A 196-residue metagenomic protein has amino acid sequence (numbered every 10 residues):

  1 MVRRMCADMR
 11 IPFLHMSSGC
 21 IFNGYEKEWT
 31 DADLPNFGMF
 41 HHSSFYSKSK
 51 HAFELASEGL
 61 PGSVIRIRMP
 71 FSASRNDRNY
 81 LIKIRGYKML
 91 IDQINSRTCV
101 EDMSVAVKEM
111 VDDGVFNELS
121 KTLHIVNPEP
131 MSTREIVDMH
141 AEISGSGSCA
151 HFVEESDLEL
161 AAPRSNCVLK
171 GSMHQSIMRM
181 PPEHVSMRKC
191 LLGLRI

Functional and structural regions predicted by a protein language model:
M1-L14: NAD(P)-cofactor binding segment of oxidoreductase domains
V2, S57, V137: Aromatic/hydrophobic pocket-lining residues that form π-stacking "cages" and hydrophobic walls in ligand
S17, R66-R68, V126: Active-site beta-alpha turn of Rossmann-fold NAD(P)-dependent dehydrogenases/reductases
C20-I65, S72: Catalytic helix-loop patch of NAD(P)-dependent Rossmann-fold dehydrogenases
L55-D102, K108-E109: NAD(P)-dependent short-chain dehydrogenase/reductase
A106, D113-P163: Mid/C-terminal beta-alpha module of Rossmann-like enzyme folds, strongest in SDR-family dehydrogenases/epimerases
P130-D138, F152-I196: Conserved C-terminal active-site "lid" loop/helix of NAD(P)H-dependent oxidoreductases that clamps the redox cofactor
